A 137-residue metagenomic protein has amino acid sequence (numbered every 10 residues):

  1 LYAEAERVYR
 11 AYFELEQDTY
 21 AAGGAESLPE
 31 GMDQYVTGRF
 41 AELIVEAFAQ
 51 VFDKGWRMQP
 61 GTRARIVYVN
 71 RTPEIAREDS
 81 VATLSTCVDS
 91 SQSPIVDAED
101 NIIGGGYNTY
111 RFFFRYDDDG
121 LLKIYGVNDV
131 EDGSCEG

Functional and structural regions predicted by a protein language model:
L1-P60: Core segments of small alpha/beta cavity-forming domains
R7-R10, D18, I66, N108 (+1 more regions): Intrinsically disordered, low-complexity segments enriched in small/polar residues
Q17-A21, Q92, D118: Secondary-structure transition/hinge residues
L28, F48, A64-V67, A98-I102 (+1 more regions): Generic preference for flexible, low-structure residues
D53-A98: Surface-exposed, charged secondary-structure patches
V81-T83, I102-G137: Short beta-strand edge/turn micro-motifs at domain boundaries
